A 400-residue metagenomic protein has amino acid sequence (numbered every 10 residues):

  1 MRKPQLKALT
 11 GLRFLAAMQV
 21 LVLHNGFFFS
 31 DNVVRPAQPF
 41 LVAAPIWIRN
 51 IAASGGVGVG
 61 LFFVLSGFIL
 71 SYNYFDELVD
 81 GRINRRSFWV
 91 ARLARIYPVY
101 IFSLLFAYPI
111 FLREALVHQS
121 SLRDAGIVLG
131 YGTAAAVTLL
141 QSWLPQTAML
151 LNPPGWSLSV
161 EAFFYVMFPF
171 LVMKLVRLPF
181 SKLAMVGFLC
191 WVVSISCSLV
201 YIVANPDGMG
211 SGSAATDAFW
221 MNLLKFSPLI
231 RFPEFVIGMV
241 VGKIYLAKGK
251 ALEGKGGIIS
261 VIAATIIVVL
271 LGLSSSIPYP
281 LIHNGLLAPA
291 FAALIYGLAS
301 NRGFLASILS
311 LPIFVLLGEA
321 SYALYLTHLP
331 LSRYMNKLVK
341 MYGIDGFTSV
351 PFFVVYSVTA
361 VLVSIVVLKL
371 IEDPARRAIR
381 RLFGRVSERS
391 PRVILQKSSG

Functional and structural regions predicted by a protein language model:
M1-G212, V315, A320-S321, K337-G400: Membrane-cytosol interface segments of multi-pass membrane proteins, especially ER/Golgi lipid-handling enzymes
F29, G56, F235, G257-D373: Alpha-helical transmembrane segments of multi-pass integral membrane proteins
P45-A52, A218-F226: A short acidic, glycine-rich active-site loop that binds or catalyzes chemistry on phosphate/adenosine moieties
G56, W156-L158, L224-M239, N284-G285: Membrane-interface micro-motifs in multi-pass membrane enzymes
S71-L78, F111-L112, L171-P179, V241-G249 (+3 more regions): Structural signal for the C-terminal ends of transmembrane alpha-helices and the immediately following loop
T147-N152, M221-K225, G272-I282: Membrane-interface helix caps and helix-loop-helix hairpins in membrane proteins
C190-S194, M239, K243, R333: Residue-level recognition of pore/gate-forming positions within transmembrane alpha-helices of multi-pass
P206, G210-L224, G238: Acidic, glycine-rich loop-and-beta core segments that form the ion-binding/anion-interacting portion of active sites
